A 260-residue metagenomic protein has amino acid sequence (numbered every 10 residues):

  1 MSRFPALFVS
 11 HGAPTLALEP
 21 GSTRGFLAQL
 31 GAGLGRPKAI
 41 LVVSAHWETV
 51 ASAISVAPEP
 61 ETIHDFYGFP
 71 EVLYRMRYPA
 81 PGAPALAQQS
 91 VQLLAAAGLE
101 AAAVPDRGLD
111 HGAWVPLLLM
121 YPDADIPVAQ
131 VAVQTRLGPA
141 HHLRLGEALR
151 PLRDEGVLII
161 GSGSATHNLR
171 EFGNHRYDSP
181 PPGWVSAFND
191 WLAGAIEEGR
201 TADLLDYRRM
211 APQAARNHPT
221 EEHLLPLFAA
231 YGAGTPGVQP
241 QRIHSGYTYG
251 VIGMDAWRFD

Functional and structural regions predicted by a protein language model:
M1-L93, A97, A101: A short aromatic-anchored loop/beta-hairpin motif
P5-V9, A39-S44, V131, L152-A165 (+1 more regions): Beta-strand elements within well-structured catalytic alpha/beta cores of enzymes that handle phosphate/sulfate esters
L7-F8, D65-E71, Y121-A129, L205: Short, basic/glycine-rich phosphate-binding loops at helix/coil junctions that contact nucleotide phosphates
T23-G33, A140-E155: Long, well-ordered alpha-helical scaffolding segments within enzyme catalytic domains, especially pronounced
A45-T49, V56-P60, R107-L117, A165: Short glycine-enriched loops at secondary-structure junctions
L73-P81, A132-P139, A214: Flexible, glycine/proline-enriched loop segments at strand-loop-helix junctions that form or flank small-ligand binding
A87-H141, A148: Internal, conserved structured core segments that host functional sites
Q92, A96, I126-P127, R136-L137 (+3 more regions): Surface-exposed, charge/polar-rich loops and edge strands
